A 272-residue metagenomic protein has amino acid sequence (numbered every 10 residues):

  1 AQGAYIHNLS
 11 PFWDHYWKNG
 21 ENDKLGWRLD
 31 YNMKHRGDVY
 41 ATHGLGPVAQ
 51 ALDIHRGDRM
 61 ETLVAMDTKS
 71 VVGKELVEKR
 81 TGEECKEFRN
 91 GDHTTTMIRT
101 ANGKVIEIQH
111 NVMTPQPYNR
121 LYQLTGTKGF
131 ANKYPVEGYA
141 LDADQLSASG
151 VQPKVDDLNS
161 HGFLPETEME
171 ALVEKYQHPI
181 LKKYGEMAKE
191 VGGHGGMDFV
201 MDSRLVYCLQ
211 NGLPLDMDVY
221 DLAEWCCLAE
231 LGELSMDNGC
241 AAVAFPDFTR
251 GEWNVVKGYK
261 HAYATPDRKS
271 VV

Functional and structural regions predicted by a protein language model:
A1-F88: Predominantly a Rossmann-like dinucleotide-binding segment in NAD(P)-dependent oxidoreductases
I6-N8, T68-V71, V112-P115, G129-F130 (+1 more regions): Short, solvent-exposed loop/turn segments at secondary-structure junctions
T42-H43, E87-D92, T100-A101, P115-Q116: A short catalytic or substrate-binding loop motif that flags glycine-/basic-rich loops and adjacent residues that bind
A49, P115-T127, N132-P135, L141-V272: C-terminal helical cap and adjacent loop that interface with cofactors, partners, or active-site loops
M60, H93-T95, N119-L121: Short, acidic/polar N-cap/turn motifs at the starts of alpha helices
T96-N102, G126: Active-site beta-strand termini and strand-to-loop segments that position acidic
